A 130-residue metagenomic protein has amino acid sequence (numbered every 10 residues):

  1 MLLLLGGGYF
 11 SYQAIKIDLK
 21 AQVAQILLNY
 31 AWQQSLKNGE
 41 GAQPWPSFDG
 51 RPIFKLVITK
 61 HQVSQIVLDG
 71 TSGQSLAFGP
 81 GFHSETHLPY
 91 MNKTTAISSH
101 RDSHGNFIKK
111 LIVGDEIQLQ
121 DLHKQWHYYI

Functional and structural regions predicted by a protein language model:
L2-I130: Solvent-exposed, non-transmembrane regions of membrane-associated and secreted proteins
